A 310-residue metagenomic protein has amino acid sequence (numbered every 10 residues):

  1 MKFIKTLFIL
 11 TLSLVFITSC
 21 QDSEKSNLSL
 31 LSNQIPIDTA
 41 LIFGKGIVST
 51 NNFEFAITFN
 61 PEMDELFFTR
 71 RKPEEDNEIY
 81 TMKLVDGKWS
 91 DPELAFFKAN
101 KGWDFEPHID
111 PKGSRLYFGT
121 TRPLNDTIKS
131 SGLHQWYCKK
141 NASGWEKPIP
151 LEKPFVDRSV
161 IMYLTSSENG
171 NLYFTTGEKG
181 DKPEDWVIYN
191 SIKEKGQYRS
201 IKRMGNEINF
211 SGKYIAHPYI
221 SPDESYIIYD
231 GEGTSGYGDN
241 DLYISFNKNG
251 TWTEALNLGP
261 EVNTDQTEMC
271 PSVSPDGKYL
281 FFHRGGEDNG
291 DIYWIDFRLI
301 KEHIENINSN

Functional and structural regions predicted by a protein language model:
M1-S26: Bacterial Sec-dependent N-terminal signal peptides
S23-N310: Short, conserved micro-motifs composed of acidic
